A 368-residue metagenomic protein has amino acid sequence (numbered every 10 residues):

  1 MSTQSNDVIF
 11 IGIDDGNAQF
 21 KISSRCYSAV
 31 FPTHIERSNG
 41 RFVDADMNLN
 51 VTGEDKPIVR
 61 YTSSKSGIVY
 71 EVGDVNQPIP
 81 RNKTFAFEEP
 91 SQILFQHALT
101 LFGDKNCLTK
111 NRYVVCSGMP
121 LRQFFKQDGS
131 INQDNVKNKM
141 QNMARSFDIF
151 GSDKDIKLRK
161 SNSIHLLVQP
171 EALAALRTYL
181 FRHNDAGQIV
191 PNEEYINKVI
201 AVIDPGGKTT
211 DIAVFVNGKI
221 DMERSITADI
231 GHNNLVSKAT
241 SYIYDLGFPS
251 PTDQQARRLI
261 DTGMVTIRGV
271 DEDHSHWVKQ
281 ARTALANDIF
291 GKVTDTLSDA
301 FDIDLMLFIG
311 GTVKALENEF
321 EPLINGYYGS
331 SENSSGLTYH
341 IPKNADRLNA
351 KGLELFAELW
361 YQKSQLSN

Functional and structural regions predicted by a protein language model:
M1-I200, M222-S225, R282-F308, V313-N368: Nucleotide/phosphate-binding catalytic cleft detector across ATP-hydrolyzing and phosphate-transferring enzymes
G16-A18, R25, K208, F215-N217 (+2 more regions): An acidic- and aromatic-residue-enriched active-site/binding cleft used to recognize and process polar
I22, V214, V265: Short aromatic-centered micro-motifs
S66-G67, G218-K219, G269: Detector for glycine-centered tight turns/loop "hinges" at secondary-structure junctions
A172-L176, N184, D211-T252: Glycine-rich phosphate-binding loop plus the immediately following alpha-helix
Y195-V216: PRPP/pyrophosphate-binding module of the type I phosphoribosyltransferase fold
G206, D229-N233, T283: Alpha-helix initiation and capping sites
I243-Q280: A mobile "lid/hinge" subdomain adjacent to the ATP/sugar-phosphate binding pocket shared across diverse ATP-dependent
